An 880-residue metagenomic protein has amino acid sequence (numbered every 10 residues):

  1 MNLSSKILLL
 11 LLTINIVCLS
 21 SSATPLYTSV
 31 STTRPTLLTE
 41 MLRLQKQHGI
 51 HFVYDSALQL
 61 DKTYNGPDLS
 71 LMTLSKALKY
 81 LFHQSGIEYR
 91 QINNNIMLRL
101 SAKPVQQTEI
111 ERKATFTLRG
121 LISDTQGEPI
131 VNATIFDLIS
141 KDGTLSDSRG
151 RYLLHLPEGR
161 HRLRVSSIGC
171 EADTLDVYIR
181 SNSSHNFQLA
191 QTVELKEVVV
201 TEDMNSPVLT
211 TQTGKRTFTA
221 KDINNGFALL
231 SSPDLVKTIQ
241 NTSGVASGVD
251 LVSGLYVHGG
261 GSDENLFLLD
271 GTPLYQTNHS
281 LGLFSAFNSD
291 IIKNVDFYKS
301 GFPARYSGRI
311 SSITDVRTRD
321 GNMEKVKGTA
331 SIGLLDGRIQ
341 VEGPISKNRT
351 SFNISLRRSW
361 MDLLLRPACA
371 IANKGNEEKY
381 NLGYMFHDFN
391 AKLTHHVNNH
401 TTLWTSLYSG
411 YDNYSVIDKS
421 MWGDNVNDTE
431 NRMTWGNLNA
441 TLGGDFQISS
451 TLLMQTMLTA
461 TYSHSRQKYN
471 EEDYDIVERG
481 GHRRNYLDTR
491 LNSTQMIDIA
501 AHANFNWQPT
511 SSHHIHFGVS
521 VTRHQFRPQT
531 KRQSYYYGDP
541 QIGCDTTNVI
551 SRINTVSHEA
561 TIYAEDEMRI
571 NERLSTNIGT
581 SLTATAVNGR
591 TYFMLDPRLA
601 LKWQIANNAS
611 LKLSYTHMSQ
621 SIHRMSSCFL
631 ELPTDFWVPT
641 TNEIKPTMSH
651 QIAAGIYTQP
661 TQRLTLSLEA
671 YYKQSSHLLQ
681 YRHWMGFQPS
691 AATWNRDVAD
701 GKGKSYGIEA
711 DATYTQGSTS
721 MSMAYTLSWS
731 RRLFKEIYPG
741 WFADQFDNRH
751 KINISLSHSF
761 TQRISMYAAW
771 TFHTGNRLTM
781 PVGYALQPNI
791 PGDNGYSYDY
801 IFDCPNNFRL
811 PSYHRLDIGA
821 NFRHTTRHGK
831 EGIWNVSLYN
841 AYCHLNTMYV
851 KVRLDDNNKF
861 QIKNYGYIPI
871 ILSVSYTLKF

Functional and structural regions predicted by a protein language model:
M41, Q45-H48, S85, Q91-E128 (+5 more regions): Short, acidic, small-residue-rich periplasmic hinge/interaction motif at the N-terminus of Gram-negative outer-membrane
L145, R151, G169-E171, T201 (+3 more regions): Periplasmic N-terminal accessory/gating domains of Gram-negative outer-membrane beta-barrel systems
L335-R358, K374-Y414, R432-M454, A460 (+1 more regions): Transmembrane beta-barrel wall of Gram-negative outer-membrane proteins
L364, R763-M766, F772-Y796, P811-D817 (+1 more regions): C-terminal beta-signal and adjacent terminal beta-strands/loops of Gram-negative outer-membrane beta-barrel proteins
T402-Q447, Y462-Q495, L632-P633: Flexible loop and strand-edge segments within Gram-negative outer membrane beta-barrel domains
N413, H464, R532, N607-I652 (+3 more regions): Surface-exposed extracellular loop regions of Gram-negative outer-membrane beta-barrel proteins, predominantly
D498-A500, I550-V556, T561, K645 (+4 more regions): Outer membrane beta-barrel strand-and-loop segments of large Gram-negative receptors, especially TonB-dependent
Y672-Q674, R696-M780: Gram-negative outer-membrane beta-barrel transporters
